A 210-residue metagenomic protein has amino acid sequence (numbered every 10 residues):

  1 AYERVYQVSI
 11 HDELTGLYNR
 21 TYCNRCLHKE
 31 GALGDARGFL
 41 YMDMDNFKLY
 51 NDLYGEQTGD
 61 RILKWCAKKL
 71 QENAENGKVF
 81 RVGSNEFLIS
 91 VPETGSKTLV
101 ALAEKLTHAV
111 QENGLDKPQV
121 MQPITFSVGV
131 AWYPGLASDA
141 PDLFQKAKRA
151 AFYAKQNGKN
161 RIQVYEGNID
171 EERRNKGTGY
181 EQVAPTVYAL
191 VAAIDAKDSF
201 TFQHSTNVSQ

Functional and structural regions predicted by a protein language model:
E3-R25, M42-E56, K64, K197: Conserved nucleotide-binding and Mg2+-coordinating catalytic segments in signaling enzymes
R4-Q7, Y18-A36, A67-E75, P92: Short regulatory alpha-helical coupling segments that immediately precede and/or link into cyclic nucleotide signaling
G38-D43, V79, A189: Active-site-flanking beta-strand signature of metal-NTP-handling nucleotidyl enzymes and homologous cyclase-like
D43, F47, W65-C66, F87 (+2 more regions): Hydrophobic framework residues that shape the active-site pocket of cyclic nucleotide turnover catalytic cores
A67-Q71, T98-D116, Q145-K148: Alpha-helical scaffold within the catalytic cores of cyclic-nucleotide enzymes
G77-V82, S90, Q122: A short pre-motif secondary-structure segment
V79, S127-G135, D142-N157, Q163-T178 (+1 more regions): Cyclic nucleotide signaling catalytic output domains
Q182-Q210: Histidine- and acidic-residue-rich, metal-dependent catalytic cores
